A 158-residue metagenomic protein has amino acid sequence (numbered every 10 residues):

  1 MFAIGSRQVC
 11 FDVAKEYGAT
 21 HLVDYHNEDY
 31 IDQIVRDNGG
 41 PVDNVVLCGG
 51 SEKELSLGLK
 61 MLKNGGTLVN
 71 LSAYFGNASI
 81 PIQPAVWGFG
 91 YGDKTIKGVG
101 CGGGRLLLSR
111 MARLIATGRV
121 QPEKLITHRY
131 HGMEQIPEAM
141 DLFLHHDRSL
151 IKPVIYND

Functional and structural regions predicted by a protein language model:
M1-L57: Adenosine-nucleotide cofactor-binding segment
Q8, E28, E52, L68 (+3 more regions): Electropositive phosphate-/nucleotide-binding environments in soluble metabolic enzymes
V13, R36, G88-G90, H145: A general structural signal for stabilizing positions within well-ordered secondary structure
G39, G50, K63-N64, R148: Short conserved AdoMet
S51-R119, N157-D158: Glycine-rich phosphate-binding loop and adjacent beta-alpha segment of Rossmann(oid) nucleotide-cofactor-binding
S56, R105-D158: C-terminal hydrophobic helical "lid"/dimerization subdomain of Rossmann-like NAD(P)H-dependent oxidoreductases
